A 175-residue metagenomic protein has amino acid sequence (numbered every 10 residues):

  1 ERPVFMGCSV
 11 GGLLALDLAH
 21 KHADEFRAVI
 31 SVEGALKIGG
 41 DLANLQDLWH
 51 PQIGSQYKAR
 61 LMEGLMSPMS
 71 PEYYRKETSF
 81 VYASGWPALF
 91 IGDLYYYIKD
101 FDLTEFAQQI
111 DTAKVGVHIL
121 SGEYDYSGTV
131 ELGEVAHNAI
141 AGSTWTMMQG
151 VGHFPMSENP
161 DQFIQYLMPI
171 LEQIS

Functional and structural regions predicted by a protein language model:
E1-S9: Alpha/beta-hydrolase fold nucleophile elbow
C8-D17: Glycine-rich nucleophile elbow surrounding the catalytic serine of serine-hydrolase chemistry
L16-K21, F26-Y57: Flexible "cap/lid" loop of the alpha/beta hydrolase fold
G40, S55-T112: Conserved alpha/beta-hydrolase catalytic His-Asp/Glu region
A113, I119-S121: Short beta-strand/loop motif that positions the catalytic acidic residue of the alpha/beta-hydrolase fold
Y126-L132: Conserved alpha/beta-hydrolase "acid-adjacent" motif
E134-S143: Active-site-adjacent alpha-helix of alpha/beta-hydrolase-fold enzymes
S143-S175: Catalytic active-site module of serine/aspartate enzymes centered on a nucleophile-bearing elbow/loop
